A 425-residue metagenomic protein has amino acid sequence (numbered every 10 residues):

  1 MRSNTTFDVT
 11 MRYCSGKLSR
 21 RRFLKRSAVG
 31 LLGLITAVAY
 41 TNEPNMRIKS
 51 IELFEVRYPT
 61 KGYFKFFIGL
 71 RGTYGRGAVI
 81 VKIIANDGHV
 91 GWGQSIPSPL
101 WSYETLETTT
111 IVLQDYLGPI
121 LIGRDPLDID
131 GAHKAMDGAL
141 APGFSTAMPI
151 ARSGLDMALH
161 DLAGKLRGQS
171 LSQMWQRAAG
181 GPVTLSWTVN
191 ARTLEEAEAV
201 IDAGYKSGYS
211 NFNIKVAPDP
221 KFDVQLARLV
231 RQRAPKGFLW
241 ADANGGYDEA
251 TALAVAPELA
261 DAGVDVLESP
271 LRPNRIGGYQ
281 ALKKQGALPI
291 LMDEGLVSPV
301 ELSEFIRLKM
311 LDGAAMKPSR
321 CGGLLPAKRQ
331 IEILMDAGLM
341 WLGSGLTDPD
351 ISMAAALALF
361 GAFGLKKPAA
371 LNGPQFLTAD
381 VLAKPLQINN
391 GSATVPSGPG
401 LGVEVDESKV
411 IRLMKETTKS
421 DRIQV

Functional and structural regions predicted by a protein language model:
M1-S19: N-terminal secretory signal peptides
S19-L34: N-terminal export leaders
P44-W101, P374-A379: Structured beta-strand/loop patches that form or line metal/cofactor-binding pockets in enzymes
I48, G88, L117, L155 (+7 more regions): Conserved, mostly hydrophobic/aromatic
S50, I84-L166: Metal- or metallocofactor-binding catalytic centers and their adjacent structured scaffolds across diverse enzyme
Q173-G286: Metal-dependent enolase-superfamily TIM-barrel catalytic cores that perform enediolate-based chemistry
P257, G263, N274-L291, L296-S392 (+1 more regions): Shared catalytic-loop signature of beta/alpha-barrel
F376-V425: C-terminal extensions of enzymes
